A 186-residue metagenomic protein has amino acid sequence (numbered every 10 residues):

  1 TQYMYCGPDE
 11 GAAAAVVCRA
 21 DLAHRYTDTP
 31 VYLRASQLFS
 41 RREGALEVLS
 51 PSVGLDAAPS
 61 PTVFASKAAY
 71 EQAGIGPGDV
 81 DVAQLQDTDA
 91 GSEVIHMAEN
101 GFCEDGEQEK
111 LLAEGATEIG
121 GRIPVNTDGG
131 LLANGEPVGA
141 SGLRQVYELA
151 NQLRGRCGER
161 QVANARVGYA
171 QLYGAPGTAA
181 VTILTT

Functional and structural regions predicted by a protein language model:
T1-F64, E114-D128, L132, Q161-V167 (+2 more regions): Condensing-enzyme catalytic core mediating Claisen C-C bond formation in acyl metabolism
A12, T62, D89-S92, G139-Q145 (+1 more regions): Catalytic-loop motifs flanking and including active-site residues across diverse enzymes
A15-D21, P137-C157: Active-site-proximal alpha-helical scaffold in enzymes
S36-L38, D81-A90, G130: A short beta-alpha structural unit
E43-L49, D87-K110, P137, G177-I183: Short glycine/threonine-rich loop-to-helix capping motif typified by GTGT followed within a few residues by an Asp-Pro
A57-A73, E148-R154: Short, well-ordered amphipathic alpha-helical segments that serve as non-catalytic structural scaffolds within diverse
P77-D81, D105: Short acidic capping loops at alpha-helix termini that bridge into adjacent secondary structure
A83-T88, A165-Y173: A glycine-rich phosphate-binding loop feature that marks nucleotide/adenosyl-phosphate handling sites
